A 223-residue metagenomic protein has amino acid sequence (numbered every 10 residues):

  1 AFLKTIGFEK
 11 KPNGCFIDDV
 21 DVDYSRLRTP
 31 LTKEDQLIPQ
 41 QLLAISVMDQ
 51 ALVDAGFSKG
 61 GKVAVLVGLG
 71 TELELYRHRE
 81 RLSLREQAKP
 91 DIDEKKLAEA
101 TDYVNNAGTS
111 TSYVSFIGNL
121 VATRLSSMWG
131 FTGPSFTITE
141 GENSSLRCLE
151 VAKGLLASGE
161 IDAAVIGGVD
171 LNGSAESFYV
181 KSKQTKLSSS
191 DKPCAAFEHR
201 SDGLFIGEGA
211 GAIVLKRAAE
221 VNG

Functional and structural regions predicted by a protein language model:
A1-G223: Condensing-enzyme catalytic core of the thiolase-fold
